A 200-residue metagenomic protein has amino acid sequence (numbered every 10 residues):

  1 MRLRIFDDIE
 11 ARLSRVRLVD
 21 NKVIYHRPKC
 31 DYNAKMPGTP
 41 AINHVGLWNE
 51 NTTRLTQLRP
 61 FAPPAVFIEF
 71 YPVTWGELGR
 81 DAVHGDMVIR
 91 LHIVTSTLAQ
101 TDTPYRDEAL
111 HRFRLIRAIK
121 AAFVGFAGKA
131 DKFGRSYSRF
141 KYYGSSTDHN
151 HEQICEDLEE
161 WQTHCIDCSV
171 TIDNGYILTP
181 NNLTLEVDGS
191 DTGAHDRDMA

Functional and structural regions predicted by a protein language model:
M1-D81, Y176-A200: Small/polar-rich, solvent-exposed N-terminal microdomains that initiate assembly or binding
R4, D81-D86, V94-G125: Extracellular/virion structural assembly segments
N21-C30, V66, E108-I172: Acidic-leaning, charged glycine-interspersed low-complexity segments
V83-Q100, Q153-C168: Oligomerization/assembly interface segments of phage tail-like spikes and tubes
D102-P104, V170-N181: Short, charged, solvent-exposed linker or helix-capping segments at domain edges/interfaces that act as flexible hinges
